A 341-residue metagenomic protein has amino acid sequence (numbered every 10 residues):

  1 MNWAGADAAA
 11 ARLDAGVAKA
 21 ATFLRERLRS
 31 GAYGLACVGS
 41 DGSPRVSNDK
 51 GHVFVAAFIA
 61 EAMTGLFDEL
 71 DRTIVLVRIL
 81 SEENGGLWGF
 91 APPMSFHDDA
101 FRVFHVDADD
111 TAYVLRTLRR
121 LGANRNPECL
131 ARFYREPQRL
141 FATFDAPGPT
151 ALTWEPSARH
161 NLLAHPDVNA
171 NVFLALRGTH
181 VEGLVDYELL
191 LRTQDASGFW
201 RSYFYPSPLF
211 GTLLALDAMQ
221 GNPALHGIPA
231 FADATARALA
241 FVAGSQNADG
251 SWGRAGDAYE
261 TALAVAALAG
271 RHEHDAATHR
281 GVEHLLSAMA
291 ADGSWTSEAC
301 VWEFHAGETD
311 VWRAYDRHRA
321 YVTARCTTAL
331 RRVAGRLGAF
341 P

Functional and structural regions predicted by a protein language model:
M1-P341: Preference for long, amphipathic alpha-helical scaffolds in soluble/luminal domains and all-alpha bundles
